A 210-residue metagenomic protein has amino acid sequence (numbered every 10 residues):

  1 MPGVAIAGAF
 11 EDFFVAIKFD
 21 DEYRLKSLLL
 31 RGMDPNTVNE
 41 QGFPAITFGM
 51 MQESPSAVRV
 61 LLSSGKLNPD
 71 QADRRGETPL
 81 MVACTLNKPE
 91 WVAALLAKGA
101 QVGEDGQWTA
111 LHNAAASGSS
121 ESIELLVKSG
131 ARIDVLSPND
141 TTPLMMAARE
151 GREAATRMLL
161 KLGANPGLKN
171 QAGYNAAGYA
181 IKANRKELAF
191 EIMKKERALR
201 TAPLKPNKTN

Functional and structural regions predicted by a protein language model:
G3-F13, S129, L162, Q171-Y174 (+1 more regions): Ankyrin-repeat-protein effector appendages
G3-R31, E40-F43, R59, S63 (+1 more regions): Intrinsically disordered, low-complexity regulatory segments in ankyrin-centric signaling systems
V15-D20, F48-S54, V82-K88, N113-S119 (+2 more regions): Ankyrin repeat A-helix N-terminal signature
R24, S56-A57, E90-W91, E121-S122 (+2 more regions): Conserved ankyrin/ankyrin-like repeat signature
L29-D34, R59-N68, A93-Q101, E124-R132 (+2 more regions): Ankyrin repeat domain, specifically the short helix-to-loop turn at the C-terminus of the second helix of each repeat
T37-V38, P69-A72, V102-G106, I133-L136 (+2 more regions): Ankyrin repeat boundary signal
D105-K128: Alpha-helical adaptor scaffolds
